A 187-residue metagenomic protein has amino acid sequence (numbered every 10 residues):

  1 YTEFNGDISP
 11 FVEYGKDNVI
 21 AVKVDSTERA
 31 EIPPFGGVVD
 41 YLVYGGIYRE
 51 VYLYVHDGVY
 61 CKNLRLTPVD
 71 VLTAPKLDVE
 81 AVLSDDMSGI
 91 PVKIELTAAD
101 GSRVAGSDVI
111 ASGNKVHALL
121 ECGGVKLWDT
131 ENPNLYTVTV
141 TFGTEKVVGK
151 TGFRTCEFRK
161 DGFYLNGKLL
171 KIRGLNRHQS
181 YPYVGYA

Functional and structural regions predicted by a protein language model:
Y1-Y60, D86, A99: Accessory beta-strand-rich segments of carbohydrate-active enzymes
T2-G6, N114-L120: Short strand-edge motifs at loop-to-beta-strand transitions and within beta-strands of extracellular beta-rich domains
V12-D17, C122-L135: Short glycine/proline/serine/threonine-rich loop/turn segments at secondary-structure transition edges
V19-V22, N132-G143: Short, aromatic- and glycine-rich surface loops/edge beta-strands on solvent-exposed regions
S26, G58-R65, V125, E145-A187: Active-site-adjacent substrate/metal-binding segments within catalytic domains of carbohydrate-active enzymes
P34, G106-D108, K146-T151: Edge beta-strands of extracellular beta-sandwich domains
V51, Y136, G167: Conserved, mostly hydrophobic/aromatic
A74-I110, V116-A118: Beta-strand-rich binding/interaction modules
